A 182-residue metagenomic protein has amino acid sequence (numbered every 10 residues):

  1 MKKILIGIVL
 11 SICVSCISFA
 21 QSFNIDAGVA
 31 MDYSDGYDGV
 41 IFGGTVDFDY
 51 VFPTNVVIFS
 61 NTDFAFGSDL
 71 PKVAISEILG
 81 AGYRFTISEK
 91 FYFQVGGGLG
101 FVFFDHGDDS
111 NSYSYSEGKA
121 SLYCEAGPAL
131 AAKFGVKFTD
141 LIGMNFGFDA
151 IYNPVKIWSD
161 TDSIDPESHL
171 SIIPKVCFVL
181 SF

Functional and structural regions predicted by a protein language model:
G7-S15: Bacterial N-terminal signal peptides
F19-D69, S171, K175-F182: Short glycine/proline- and aromatic-enriched beta-strand/turn motifs that initiate or cap beta-hairpins
Q21-F23, D38-G44, P71-E77, F91-F93 (+2 more regions): Residues that define the transmembrane beta-barrel architecture of outer-membrane proteins
Q21-I25, T54-I58, E89-V95, D140-F146 (+1 more regions): Outer-envelope beta-barrel architecture signal
V29-D35, T62-S68, I75, F85 (+4 more regions): Transmembrane beta-strands of outer-membrane beta-barrel pores
D32-S34, A65-S68, S112-S121, S159-P166: Extracellular loop and loop/strand-boundary signature of outer-membrane beta-barrel proteins
F48-V56, F85-E89, F103, V136-I142 (+2 more regions): Outer-membrane beta-barrel strand-turn architecture
A65, P71, P128-F182: Predominantly the C-terminal beta-signal and adjacent terminal strand-loop region of outer-membrane beta-barrel
